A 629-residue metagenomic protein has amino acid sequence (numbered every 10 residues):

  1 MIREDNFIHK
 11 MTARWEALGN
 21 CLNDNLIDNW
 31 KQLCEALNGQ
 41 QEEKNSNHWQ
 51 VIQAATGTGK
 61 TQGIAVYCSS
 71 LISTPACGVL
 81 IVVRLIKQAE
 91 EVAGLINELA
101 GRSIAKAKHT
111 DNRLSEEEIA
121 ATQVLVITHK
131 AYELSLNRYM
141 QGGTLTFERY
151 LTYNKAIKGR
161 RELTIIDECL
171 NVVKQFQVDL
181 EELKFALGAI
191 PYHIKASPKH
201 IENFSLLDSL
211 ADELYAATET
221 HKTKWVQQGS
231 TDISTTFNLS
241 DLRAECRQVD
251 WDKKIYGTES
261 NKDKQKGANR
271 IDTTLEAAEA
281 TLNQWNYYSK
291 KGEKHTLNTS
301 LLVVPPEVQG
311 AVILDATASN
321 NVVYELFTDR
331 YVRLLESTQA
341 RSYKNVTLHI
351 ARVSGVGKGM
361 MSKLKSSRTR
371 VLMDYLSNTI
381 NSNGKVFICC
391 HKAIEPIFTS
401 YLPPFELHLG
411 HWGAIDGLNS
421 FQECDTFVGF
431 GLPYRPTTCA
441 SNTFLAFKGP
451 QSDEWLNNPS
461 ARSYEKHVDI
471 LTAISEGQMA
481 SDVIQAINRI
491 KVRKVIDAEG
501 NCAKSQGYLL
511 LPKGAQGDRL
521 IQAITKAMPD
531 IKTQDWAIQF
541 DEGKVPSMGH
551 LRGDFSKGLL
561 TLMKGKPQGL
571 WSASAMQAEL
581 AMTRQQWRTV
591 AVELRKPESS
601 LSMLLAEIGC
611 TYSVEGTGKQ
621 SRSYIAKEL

Functional and structural regions predicted by a protein language model:
M1-L629: ASCE RecA-like P-loop NTPase motor cores that couple ATP hydrolysis to mechanical translocation on nucleic acids
